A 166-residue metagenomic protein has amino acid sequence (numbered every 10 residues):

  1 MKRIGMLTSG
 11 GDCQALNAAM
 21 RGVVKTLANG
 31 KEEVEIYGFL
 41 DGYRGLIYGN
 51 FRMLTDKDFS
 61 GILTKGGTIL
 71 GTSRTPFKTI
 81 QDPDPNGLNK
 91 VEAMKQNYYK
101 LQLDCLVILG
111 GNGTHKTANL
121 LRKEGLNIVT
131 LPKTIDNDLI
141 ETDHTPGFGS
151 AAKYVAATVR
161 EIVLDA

Functional and structural regions predicted by a protein language model:
M1-N50: N-terminal phosphate-binding or glycine-rich loops at protein starts, especially the Walker A/P-loop of NTPases
R3-G11, I69-G71, D104-I108: Short glycine-rich or small-residue beta-strand-to-loop segments that form or flank ligand, phosphate, metal/Fe-S
I4-M6, T64-I80, K133-D143, A166: Gly-rich Lys/Arg/Thr-decorated short loops/hinges at beta-loop-alpha junctions or inter-strand turns that position
G5, N29-K31, S60-T64, N97-Q102 (+2 more regions): Solvent-exposed alpha-helices and their adjacent loops that cap or buttress functional pockets in soluble metabolic
S9-D12, F39-R44, R74-T75, G111-T114 (+2 more regions): Short, ordered loop/turn segments at secondary-structure junctions
A19-V23, N112-L126: Short Gly/Thr/Asp-enriched flexible loops that form oxyanion-binding sites at enzyme active sites
Y37, L121-T145, G149, Y154: Short, acidic/small-residue loops that bind anionic groups at enzyme active sites
Y48-L106, P146-E161: Glycine-rich oxoanion-binding loops at beta->alpha junctions
